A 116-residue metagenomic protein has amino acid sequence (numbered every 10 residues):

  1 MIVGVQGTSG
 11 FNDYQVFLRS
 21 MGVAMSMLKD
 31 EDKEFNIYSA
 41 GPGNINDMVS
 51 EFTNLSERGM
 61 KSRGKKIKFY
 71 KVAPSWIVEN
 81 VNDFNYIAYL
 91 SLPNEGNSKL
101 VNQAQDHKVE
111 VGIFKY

Functional and structural regions predicted by a protein language model:
I2-N12: STAS-typified acidic loop motif
F11-Y116: Acidic/glycine-enriched connector segments
